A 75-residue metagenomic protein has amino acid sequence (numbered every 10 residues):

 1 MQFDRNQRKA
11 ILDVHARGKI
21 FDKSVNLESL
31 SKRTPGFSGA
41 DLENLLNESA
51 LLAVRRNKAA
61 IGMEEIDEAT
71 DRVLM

Functional and structural regions predicted by a protein language model:
M1-D67, R72-M75: Conserved C-terminal "switch" segment of AAA+ ATPases
